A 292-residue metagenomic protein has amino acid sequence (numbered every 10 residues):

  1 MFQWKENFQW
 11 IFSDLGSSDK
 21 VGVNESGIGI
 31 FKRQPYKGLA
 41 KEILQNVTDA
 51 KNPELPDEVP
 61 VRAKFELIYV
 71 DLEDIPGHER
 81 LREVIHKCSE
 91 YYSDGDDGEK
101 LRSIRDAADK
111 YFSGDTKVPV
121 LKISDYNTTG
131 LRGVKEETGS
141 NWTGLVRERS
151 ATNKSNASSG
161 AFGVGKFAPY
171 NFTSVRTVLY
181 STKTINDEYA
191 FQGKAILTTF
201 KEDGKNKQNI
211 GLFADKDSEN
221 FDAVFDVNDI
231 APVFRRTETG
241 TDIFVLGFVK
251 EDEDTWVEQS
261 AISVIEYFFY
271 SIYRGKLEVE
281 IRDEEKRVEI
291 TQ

Functional and structural regions predicted by a protein language model:
M1-S124, G133-S140: Bergerat-fold GHKL ATPase/HATPase_c domain
F2-E6, S13-S17, E25-G38, T48-N52 (+2 more regions): N-terminal assembly/transducer modules of large multi-domain enzymes, emphasizing dimerization/partner-binding
P35, L39, N156-V164, S260: Short, glycine/acidic-rich beta->alpha junctions
D49, L67-D71, D125-G130, A168 (+3 more regions): Short, flexible loop/turn elements at secondary-structure junctions
P53-I68, I75-E79, V178-E219: Flexible phosphate/Mg2+-sensing switch loops adjacent to catalytic phosphate-binding sites
I85-K110, G144-R147, T152-N153, E202-V233: Surface-exposed acidic, glycine/proline-enriched linker/cap segments that occur as 15-30-residue helix-coil
C88-Y91, F167, T177-K194, A261-Y267 (+1 more regions): Extended, regular secondary-structure scaffolds
S93-A190: Flexible ATP-lid and adjacent glycine-rich G1/G2 motifs of the Bergerat
